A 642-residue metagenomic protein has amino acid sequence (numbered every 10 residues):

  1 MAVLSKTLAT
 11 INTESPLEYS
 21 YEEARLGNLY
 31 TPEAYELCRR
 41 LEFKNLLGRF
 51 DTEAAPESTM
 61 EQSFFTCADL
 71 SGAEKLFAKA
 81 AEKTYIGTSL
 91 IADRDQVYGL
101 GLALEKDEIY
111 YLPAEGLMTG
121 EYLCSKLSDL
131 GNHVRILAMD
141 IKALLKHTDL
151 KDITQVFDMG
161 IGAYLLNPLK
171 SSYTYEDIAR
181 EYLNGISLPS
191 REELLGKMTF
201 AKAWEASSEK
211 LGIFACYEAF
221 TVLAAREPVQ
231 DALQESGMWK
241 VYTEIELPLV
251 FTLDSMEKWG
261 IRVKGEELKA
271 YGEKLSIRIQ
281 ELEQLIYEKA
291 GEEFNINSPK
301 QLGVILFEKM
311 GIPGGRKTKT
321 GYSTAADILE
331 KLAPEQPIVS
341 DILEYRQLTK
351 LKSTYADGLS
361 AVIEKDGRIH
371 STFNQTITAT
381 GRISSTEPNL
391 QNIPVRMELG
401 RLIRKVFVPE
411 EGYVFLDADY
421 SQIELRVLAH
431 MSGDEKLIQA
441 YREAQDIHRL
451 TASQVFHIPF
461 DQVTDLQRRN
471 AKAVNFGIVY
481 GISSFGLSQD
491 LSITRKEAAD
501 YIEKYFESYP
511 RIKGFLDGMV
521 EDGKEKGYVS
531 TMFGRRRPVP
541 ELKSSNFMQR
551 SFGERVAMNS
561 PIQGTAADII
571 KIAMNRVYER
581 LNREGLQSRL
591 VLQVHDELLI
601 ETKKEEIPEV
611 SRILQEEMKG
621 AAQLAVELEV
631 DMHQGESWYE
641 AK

Functional and structural regions predicted by a protein language model:
M1-G116, N132-I141, L195-E398, V408 (+7 more regions): Conserved "right-hand" nucleotidyltransferase catalytic core of DNA-directed polymerases
L100, I141-K151, G160-L169, A179-Y182 (+2 more regions): Short active-site loop/helix that positions an aromatic residue
L117-E121, V156-F220: Short alpha-helix plus adjacent loop in nuclease-associated cores
M118-V134: Short, basic/hydrophobic alpha-helical segments
V134, A138, R404-L428, K436-K472: Conserved catalytic alpha/beta cores of large enzymes that bind or transform nucleotide phosphates and polynucleotides
A201-W204, K258, H370-S371, Q375-T378 (+4 more regions): Conserved catalytic core of nucleic-acid polymerases
L233-I245, L249, I569, A573-V594 (+1 more regions): Active-site palm subdomain of RNA-directed nucleic acid polymerases
I277-Q284, E288-S340, E507-R555, N559 (+2 more regions): C-terminal polymerase-core module
